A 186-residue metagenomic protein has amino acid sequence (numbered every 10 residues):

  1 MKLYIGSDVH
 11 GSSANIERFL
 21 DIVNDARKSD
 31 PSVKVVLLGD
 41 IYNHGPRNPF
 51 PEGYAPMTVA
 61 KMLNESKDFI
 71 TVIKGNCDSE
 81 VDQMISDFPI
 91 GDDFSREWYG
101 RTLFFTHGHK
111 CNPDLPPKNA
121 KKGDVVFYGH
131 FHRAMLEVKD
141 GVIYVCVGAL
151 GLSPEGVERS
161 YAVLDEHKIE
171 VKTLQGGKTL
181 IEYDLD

Functional and structural regions predicted by a protein language model:
M1-L3, D184-D186: Short, Lys/Arg-enriched, disordered terminal segments
K2-W98: Core catalytic region of metal-dependent phosphoesterases/phosphodiesterases, especially metallo-beta-lactamase-like
G6, S32-K34, A60, R96 (+5 more regions): Functionally constrained cores in energy, signaling, and assembly domains
D8, G39-D40, G75, H107 (+2 more regions): Active-site glycine-centered loops adjacent to acidic/histidine catalytic or metal-binding residues that shape
S13-I16, E80, E97, F105 (+3 more regions): A broad, structure-centric signal for solvent-exposed, well-ordered loop/edge residues that line or flank functional
F19-D21, F50, S86-I90, K122-G123 (+2 more regions): Generic alpha-helical propensity signal that fires on short helical segments and nearby coil/disordered stretches
G45-P49, D82-I85, G91, P116-P117 (+3 more regions): Short, well-ordered secondary-structure micro-motifs
T102, H109-L180: Conserved beta-sheet core of the metallophosphoesterase superfamily
